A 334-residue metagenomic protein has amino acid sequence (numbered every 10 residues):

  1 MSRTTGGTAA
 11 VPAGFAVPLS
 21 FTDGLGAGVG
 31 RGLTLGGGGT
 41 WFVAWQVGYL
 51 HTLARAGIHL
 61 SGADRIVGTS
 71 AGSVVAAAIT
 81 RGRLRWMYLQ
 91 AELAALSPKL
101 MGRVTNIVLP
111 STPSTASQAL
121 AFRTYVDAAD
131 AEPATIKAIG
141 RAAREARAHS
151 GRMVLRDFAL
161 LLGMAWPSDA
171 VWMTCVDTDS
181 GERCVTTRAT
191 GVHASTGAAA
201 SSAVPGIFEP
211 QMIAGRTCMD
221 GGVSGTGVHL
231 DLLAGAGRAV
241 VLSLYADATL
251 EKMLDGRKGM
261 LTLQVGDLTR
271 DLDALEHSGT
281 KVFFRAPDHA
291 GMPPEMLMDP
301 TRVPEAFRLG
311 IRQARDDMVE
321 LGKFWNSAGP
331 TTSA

Functional and structural regions predicted by a protein language model:
M1-T69, V74-A334: Patatin-like phospholipase
